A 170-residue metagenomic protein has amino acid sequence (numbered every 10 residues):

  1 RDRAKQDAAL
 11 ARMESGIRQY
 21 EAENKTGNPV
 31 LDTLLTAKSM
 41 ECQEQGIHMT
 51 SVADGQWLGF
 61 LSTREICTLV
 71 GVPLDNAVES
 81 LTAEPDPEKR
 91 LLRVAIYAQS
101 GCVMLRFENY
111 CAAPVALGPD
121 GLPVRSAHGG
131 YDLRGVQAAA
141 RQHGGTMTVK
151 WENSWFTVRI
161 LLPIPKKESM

Functional and structural regions predicted by a protein language model:
A11-S15, Q19, G27-E44: Short beta-to-alpha transition helix within the HATPase_c
E23, M49-V70: Conserved short strand/loop->alpha-helix "switch" segment adjacent to the catalytic nucleotide/phosphoryl-transfer site
T33-G59, A138: Helix-loop-beta hinge of the Bergerat
T63-P87, A139: Conserved ATP-binding N-box helix of the HATPase_c
E88-G101: Short beta-strand/loop element within the Bergerat-fold HATPase_c
G101-R134: Glycine-rich/acidic phosphate-handling loop/turn and adjacent ATP-lid/helix of nucleotide-binding kinase/ATPase domains
G135-G144: Conserved glycine-/histidine-rich ATP-lid loop and adjacent helix of the Bergerat-fold HATPase_c
G144-S154: Glycine-rich ATP-binding loops of the HATPase_c
